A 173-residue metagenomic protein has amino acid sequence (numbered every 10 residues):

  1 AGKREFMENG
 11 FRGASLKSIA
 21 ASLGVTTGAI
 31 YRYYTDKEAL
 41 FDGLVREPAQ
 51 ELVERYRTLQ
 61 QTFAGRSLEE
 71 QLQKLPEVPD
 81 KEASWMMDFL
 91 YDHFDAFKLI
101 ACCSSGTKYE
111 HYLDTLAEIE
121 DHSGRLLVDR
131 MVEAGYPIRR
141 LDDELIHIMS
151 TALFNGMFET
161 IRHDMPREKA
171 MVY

Functional and structural regions predicted by a protein language model:
E5-A39, G43: Helix-turn-helix
L16, R46-V53, R57-Q60: Short, basic, alpha-helical segments at the C-terminal edge of helix-turn-helix-like DNA-binding modules
Y34, D88, C102-G106: Short helix-capping/turn signature of helix-turn-helix
D42-P48, Y112: Alpha-helical DNA-contacting segments of helix-turn-helix folds
G43, R57-F89: Hydrophobic alpha-helical connector segments
E77, K81-D92, T107-E133, E144-T151: Amphipathic alpha-helical packing segments from all-alpha helical-bundle domains
K98-I100: Short, hydrophobic secondary-structure boundary micro-motifs
L127-Y173: Hydrophobic/aromatic-rich alpha-helical bundle segments in the mid-to-C-terminal region
